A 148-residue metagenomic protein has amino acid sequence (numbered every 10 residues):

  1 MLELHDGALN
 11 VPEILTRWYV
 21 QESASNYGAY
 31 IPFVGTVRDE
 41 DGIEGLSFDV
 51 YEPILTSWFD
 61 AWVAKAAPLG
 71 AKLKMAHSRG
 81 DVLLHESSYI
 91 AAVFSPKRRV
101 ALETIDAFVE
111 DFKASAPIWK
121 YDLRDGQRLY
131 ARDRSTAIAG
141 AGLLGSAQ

Functional and structural regions predicted by a protein language model:
M1-S87, F94-P96, V100-D106, E110-Q148: N-terminal, polar/charged subdomain of small-to-medium soluble alpha/beta proteins
